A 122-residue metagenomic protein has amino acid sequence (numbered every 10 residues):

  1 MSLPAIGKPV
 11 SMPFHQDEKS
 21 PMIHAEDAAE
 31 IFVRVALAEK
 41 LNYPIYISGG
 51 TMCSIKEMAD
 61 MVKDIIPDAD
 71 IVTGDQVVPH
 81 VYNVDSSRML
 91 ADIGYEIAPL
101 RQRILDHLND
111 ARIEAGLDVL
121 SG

Functional and structural regions predicted by a protein language model:
M1-E18, A25: NAD(P)-dependent short-chain dehydrogenase/reductase
L3-G7, V35-E39, D92, D110 (+1 more regions): Generic structural signal for alpha-helix termini and adjacent loop/cap motifs
P13, A25-E26, R34-Y46, D68-A69: Glycine/proline-rich active-site loop of Rossmann-fold NAD(P)-dependent oxidoreductases
D17-A29, P44-V62, A98, D106: Substrate-binding strand-loop-helix patch in Rossmann-like NAD(P)-dependent oxidoreductase/epimerase domains
F32-A36, V62, I104-A111: Hydrophobic "lid"/C-terminal helical patch of Rossmann-like NAD(P)-dependent dehydrogenase/epimerase domains
I55, G74-R88: Active-site loop of classical SDR/Rossmann-like NAD(P)-dependent oxidoreductases, centered on the catalytic Tyr-X3-Lys
M89-L100: A polyampholytic, Gly/Pro-enriched intrinsically disordered region
L100-G122: Amphipathic terminal alpha-helices
